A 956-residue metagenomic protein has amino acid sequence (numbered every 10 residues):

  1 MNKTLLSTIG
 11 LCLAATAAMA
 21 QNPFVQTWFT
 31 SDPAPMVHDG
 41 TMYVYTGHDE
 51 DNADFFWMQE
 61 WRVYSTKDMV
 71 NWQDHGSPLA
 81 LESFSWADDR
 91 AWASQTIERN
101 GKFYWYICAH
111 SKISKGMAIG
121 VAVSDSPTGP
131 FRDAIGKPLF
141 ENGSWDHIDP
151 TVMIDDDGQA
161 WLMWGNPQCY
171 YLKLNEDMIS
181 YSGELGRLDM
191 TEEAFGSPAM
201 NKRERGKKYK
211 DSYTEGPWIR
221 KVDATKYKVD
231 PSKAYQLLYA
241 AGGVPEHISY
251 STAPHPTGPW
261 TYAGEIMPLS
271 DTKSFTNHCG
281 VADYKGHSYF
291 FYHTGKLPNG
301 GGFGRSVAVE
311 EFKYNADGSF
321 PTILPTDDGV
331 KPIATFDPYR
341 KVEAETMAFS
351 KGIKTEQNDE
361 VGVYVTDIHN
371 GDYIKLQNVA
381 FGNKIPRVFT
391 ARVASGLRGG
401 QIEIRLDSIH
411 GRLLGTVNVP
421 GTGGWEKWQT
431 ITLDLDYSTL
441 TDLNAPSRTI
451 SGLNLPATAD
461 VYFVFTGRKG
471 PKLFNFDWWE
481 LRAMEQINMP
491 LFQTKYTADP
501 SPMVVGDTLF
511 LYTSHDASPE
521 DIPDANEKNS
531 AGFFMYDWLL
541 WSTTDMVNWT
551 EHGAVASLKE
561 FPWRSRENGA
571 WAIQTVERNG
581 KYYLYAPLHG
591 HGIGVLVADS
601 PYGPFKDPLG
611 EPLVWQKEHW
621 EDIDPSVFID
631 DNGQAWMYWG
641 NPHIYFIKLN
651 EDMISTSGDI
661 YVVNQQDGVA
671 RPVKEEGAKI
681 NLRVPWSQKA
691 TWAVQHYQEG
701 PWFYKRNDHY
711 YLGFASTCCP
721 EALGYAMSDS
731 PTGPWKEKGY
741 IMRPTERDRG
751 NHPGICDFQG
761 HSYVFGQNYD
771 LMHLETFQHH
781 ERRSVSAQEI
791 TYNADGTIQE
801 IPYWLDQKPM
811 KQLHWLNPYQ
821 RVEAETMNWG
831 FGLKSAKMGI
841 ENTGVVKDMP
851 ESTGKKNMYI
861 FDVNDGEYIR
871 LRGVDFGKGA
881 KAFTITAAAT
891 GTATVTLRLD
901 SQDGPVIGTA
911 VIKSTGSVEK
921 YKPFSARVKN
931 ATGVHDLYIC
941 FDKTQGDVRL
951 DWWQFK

Functional and structural regions predicted by a protein language model:
M1-Q21: Bacterial Sec-dependent N-terminal signal peptides
A20-T909, K913-K956: Carbohydrate-active catalytic/glycan-binding domains of CAZyme proteins, especially the secreted or lumenal ectodomains
